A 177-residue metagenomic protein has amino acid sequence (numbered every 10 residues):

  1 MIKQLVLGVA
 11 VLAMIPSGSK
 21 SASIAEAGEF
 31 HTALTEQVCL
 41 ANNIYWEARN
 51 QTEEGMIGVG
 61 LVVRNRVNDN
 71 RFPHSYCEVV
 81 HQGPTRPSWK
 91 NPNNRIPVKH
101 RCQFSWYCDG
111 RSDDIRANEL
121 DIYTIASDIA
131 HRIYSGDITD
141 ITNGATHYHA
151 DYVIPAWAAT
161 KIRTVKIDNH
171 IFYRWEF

Functional and structural regions predicted by a protein language model:
L5-A13: Sec-dependent N-terminal signal peptides
M14-S21: C-terminal segment of classical bacterial N-terminal signal peptides
S21-F177: Bacterial extracytoplasmic/cell-wall-associated proteins, especially those involved in peptidoglycan
